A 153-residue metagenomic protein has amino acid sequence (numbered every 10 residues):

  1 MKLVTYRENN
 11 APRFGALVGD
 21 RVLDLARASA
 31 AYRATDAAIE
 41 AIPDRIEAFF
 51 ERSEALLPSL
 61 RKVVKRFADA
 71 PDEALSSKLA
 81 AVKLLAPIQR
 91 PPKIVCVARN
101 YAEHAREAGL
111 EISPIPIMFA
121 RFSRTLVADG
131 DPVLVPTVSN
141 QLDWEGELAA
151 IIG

Functional and structural regions predicted by a protein language model:
M1-P116: N-terminal non-catalytic cap/leader segment that marks the start of a structured domain
L85, P91-G153: Glycine-enriched loop-and-adjacent helix/strand subsegments that border the catalytic/binding cleft of enzyme cores
